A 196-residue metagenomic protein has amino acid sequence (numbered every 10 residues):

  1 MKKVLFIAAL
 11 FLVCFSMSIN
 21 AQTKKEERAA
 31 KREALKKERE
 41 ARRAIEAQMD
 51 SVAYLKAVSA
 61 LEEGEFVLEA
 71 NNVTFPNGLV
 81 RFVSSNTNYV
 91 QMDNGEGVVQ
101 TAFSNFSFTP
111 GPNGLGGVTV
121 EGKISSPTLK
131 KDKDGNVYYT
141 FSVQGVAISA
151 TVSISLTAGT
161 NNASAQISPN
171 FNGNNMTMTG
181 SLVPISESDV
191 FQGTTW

Functional and structural regions predicted by a protein language model:
M1-E26: Bacterial Sec-dependent N-terminal signal peptides
S18-A60: Sec-dependent signal peptide cleavage junction
V52-A53, A70-S85: N-terminal post-signal-peptidase region of extra-cytosolic proteins
S59-T74: A short, Trp-centered hydrophobic/proline-enriched beta-strand micro-motif
N71-V73, D93-G95, A102-S104, Q144 (+2 more regions): Solvent-exposed coil/turn segments that connect beta secondary-structure elements in extracytoplasmic/periplasmic
V80-G135: Mid-length scaffold segments of soluble, non-membrane domains
S125-W196: Helix-rich interaction surfaces within compact, conserved domain-sized segments that mediate assembly or partner
